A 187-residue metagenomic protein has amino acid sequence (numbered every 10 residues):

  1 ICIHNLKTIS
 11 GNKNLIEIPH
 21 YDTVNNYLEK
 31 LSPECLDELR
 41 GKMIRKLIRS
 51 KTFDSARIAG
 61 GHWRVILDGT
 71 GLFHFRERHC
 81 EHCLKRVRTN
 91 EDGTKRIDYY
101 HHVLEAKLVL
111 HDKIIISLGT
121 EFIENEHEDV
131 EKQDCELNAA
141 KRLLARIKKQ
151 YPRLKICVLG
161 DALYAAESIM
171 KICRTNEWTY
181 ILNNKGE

Functional and structural regions predicted by a protein language model:
I1, H20, V24, G61-L72 (+4 more regions): Short, conserved catalytic/metal-binding motifs centered on acidic residues
C2-S10, E126-Q133: Short, mixed-charge aromatic SLiMs
I3-L31: Major-groove recognition helix of helix-turn-helix-like DNA-binding domains
I16, R57-G60, Y151-L154: Short helix-terminating capping/connector loops at secondary-structure junctions
N25-D112, E124: Active-site-proximal, Lys/Arg-enriched surface segment that forms a nucleic-acid-binding/basic interface patch
G71, F122-E124, Y164, G186: Active-site-proximal loop/turn and secondary-structure-junction residues that shape catalytic pockets, frequently
T89-K155: Electropositive, glycine- and tryptophan-enriched low-complexity nucleic-acid-binding patches
V130-E187: Domain-level cores of phosphate- or acyl-group-handling catalytic modules
